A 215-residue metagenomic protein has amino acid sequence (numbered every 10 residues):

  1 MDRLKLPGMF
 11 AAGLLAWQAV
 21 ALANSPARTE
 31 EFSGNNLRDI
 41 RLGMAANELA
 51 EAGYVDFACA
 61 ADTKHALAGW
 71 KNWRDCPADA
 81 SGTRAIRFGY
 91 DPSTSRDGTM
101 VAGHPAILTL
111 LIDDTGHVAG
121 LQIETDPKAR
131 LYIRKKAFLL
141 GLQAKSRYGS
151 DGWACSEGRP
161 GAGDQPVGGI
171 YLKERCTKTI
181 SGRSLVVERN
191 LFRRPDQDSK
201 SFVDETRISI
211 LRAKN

Functional and structural regions predicted by a protein language model:
M1-A12: Bacterial N-terminal signal peptides that target proteins for export
D2-R3, S33, A106, L110 (+1 more regions): Generic hydrophobic-segment detector
L4, A19, A85-F88: Positively charged, low-complexity intrinsically disordered regions
L15-A23: C-terminal segment of classical bacterial N-terminal signal peptides
N24-D75, D114-N215: Non-cytosolic coordination micro-motifs
K71-L121: Mid-chain, structured segments of secreted extracytoplasmic proteins
